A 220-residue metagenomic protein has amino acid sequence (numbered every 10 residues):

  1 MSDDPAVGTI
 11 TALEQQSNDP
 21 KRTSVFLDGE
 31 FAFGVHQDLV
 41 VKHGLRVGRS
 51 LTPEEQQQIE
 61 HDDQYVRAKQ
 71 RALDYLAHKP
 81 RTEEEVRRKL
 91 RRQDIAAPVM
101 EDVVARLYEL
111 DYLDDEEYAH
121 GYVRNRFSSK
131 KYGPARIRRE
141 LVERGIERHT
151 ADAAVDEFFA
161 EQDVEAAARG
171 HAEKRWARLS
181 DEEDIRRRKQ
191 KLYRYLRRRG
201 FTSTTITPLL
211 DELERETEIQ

Functional and structural regions predicted by a protein language model:
M1-Q220: An alpha-helical, amphipathic repeat domain used for nucleic-acid recognition, typified by the mTERF helical solenoid
